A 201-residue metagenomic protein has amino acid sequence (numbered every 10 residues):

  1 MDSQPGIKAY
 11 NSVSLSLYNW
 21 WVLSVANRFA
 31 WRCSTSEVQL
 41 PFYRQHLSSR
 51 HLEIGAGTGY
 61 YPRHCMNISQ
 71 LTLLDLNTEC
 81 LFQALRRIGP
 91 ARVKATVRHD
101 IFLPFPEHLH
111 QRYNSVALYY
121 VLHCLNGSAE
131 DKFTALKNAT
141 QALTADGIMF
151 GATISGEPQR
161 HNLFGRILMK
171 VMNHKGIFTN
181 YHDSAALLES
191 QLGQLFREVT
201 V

Functional and structural regions predicted by a protein language model:
M1-L47: Conserved class I S-adenosyl-L-methionine
R50-F105: Class I SAM-dependent methyltransferase SAM/SAH-binding core
L103-V116: A short acidic, Gly/Pro-enriched loop at the edge of an enzyme's catalytic core that lines a small-molecule cofactor
Y119-C124: Short catalytic micro-motifs in class I SAM-dependent methyltransferases
L125-N138: A short, conserved alpha-helix within the catalytic core of class I
N138-T140, L192: Class I S-adenosylmethionine-dependent transferase superfamily signal
L143-M149: Short glycine-dipeptide loop
F150-V199: C-terminal alpha-helical "lid/dimerization" subdomain adjacent to the S-adenosyl-L-methionine
